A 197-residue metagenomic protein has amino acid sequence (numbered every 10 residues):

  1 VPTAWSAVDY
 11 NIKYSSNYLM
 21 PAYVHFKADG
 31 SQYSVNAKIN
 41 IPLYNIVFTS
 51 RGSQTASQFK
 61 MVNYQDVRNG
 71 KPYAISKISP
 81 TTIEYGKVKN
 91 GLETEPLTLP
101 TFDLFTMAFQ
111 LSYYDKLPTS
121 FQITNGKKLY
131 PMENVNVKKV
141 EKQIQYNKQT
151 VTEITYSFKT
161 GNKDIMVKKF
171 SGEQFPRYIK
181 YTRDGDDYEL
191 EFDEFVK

Functional and structural regions predicted by a protein language model:
P2-P80, S120-K197: Acidic, serine/threonine-rich low-complexity disordered tracts
P80-T106: Acidic/charged, solvent-exposed loop-and-adjacent secondary-structure segments enriched in E/D, K/R, S/T, and G/P
T106-K116: Beta-strand/loop-rich accessory regions of lumenal/periplasmic or secreted enzymes, predominantly carbohydrate-active
